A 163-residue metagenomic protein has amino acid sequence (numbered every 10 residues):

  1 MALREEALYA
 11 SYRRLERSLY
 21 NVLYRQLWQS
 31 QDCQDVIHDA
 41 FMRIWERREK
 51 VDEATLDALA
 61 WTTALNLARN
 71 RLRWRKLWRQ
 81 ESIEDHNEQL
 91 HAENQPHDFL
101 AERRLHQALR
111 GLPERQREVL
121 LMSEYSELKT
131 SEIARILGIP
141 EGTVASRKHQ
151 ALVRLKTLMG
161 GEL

Functional and structural regions predicted by a protein language model:
M1-N21, R25: A short, charge-rich alpha-helical start-of-domain segment used by transcription regulators
E16, Y20, F41, P113 (+2 more regions): C-terminal flanking helix
N21, D35-M42, E46, A54-N66: Structural recognition of an alpha-helix C-terminal capping motif at a helix-to-coil junction
T55, T62-I83, D98, Q150: Arg/Lys-rich amphipathic alpha helix in sigma70-family domain 2
L65, S131, L137-L163: DNA-recognition helix of helix-turn-helix
D85-R110: Acidic, proline/glycine-rich intrinsically disordered inter-domain spacer in sigma factors
V119-S123: A short pre-motif secondary-structure segment
